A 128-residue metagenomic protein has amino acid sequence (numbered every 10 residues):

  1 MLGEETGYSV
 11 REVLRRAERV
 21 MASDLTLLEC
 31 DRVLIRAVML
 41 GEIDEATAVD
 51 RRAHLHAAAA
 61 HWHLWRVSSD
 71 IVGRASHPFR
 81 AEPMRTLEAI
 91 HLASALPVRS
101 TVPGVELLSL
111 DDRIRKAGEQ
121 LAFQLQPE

Functional and structural regions predicted by a protein language model:
M1-L27, A37-D50: Short, well-structured N-terminal submotif of metal-dependent ribonuclease cores
Y8, G73, R115-K116: Alpha-helical elements of the RecA-like P-loop NTPase motor core of helicases
A17-V20, H61-H63, V102-E106: Short active-site oxyanion
S23, L87, L110: Replace "coordinates the UDP/GDP/TDP-sugar" with "coordinates nucleotide-activated sugar donors
T26-L27, A53, A57-E82, A89-S94: Acidic catalytic patch
L34, V38-G41, A59, F79: Short amphipathic alpha-helical interaction patches enriched in hydrophobic/aromatic residues with interspersed Lys/Arg
L92-A93, P97-E128: Acidic, PIN/NYN-like endoribonuclease modules and their adjacent C-terminal/linker elements
